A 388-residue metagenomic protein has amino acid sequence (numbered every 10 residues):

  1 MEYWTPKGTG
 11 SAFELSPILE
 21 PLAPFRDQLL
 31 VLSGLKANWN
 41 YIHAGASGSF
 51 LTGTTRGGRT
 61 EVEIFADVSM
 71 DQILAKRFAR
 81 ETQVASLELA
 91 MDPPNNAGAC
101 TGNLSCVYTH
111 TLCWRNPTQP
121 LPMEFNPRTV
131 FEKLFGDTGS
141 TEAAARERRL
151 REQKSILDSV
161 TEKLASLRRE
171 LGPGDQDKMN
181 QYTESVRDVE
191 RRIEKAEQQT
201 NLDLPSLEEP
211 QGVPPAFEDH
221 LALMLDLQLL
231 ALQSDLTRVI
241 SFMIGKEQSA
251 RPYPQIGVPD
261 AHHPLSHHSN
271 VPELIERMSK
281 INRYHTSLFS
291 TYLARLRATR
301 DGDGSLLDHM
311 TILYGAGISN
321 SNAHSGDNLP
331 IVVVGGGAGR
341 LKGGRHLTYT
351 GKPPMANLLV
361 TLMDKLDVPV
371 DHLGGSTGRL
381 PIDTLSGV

Functional and structural regions predicted by a protein language model:
M1-V388: Ligand-binding pockets and gating/stacking loops
